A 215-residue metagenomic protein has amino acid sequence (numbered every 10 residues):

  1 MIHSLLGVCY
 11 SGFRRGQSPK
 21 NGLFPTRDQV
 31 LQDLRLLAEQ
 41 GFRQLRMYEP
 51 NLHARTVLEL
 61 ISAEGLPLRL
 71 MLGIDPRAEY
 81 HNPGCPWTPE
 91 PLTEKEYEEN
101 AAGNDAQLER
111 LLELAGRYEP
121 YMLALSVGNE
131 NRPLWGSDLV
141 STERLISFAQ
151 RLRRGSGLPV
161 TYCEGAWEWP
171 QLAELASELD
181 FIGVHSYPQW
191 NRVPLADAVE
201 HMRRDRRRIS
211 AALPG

Functional and structural regions predicted by a protein language model:
M1-Q32: Boundary/entry segment of secreted carbohydrate-active catalytic domains
S4-Y10, R43-M47, L68-I74, L123-V127 (+3 more regions): Hydrophobic faces of well-ordered beta-strands that scaffold small-molecule active sites in alpha/beta enzyme cores
N21, G136-S141, A173, V193-D197: Short, solvent-exposed loop/turn segments at secondary-structure boundaries
D28-H53: Catalytic domains of carbohydrate-active enzymes, especially glycoside hydrolases
A54-S62, L108-L112, D138-T142, E164-F181 (+1 more regions): Distinct, well-ordered alpha-helical segments
V57-S156: Substrate-binding cleft of extracellular glycoside hydrolase catalytic domains
L72-I74, A78, P83-P86, L123 (+2 more regions): Aromatic- and acid-rich polysaccharide-binding/catalytic face of secreted or lumenal carbohydrate-active enzymes
P133, S137, V184-W190, A211-G215: Active-site clefts of carbohydrate-active enzymes
